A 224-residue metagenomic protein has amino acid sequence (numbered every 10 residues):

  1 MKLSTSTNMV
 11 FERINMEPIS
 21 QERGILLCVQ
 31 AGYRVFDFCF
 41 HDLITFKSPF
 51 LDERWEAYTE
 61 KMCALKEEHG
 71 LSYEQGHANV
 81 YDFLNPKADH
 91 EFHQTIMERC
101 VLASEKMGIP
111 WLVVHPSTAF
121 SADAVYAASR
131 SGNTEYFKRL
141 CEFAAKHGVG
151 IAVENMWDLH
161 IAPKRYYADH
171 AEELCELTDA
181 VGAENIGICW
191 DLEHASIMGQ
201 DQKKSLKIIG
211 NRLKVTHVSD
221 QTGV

Functional and structural regions predicted by a protein language model:
M1-P110, A127-A128, A145, D179 (+2 more regions): N-terminal pre-domain/capping segments
T7, F11, P18, V35-F36 (+1 more regions): Acidic/histidine-rich catalytic cores of soluble enzymes
F40-T45, Y81-L84, T118-S121, D158 (+1 more regions): Conserved radical SAM core fold
T45, F83-N85, D123, A162 (+1 more regions): Short, function-defining helix-loop hinge/capping sites that tune catalysis or transport
Y81-P86, H115, A122, N155 (+1 more regions): Conserved strand-turn element in the central/C-terminal portion of the radical SAM core barrel that lines
I96, G132, Y136, E173: Charged catalytic carboxylate motif
K106-Y126, H147-H160: Active-site groove signature of glycoside hydrolases
V125, G132, R165-D169: Short, contiguous, pocket-lining structural segments that sit at or immediately flank catalytic/ligand-binding sites
